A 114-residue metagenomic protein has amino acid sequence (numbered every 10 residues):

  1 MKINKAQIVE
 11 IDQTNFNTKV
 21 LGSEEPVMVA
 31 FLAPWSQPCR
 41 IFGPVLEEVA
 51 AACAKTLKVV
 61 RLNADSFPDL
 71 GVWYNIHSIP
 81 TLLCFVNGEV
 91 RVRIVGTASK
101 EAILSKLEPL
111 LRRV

Functional and structural regions predicted by a protein language model:
M1-V27, R112-V114: N-terminal leader/targeting and pre-domain segments
E24, L32-W35, S78: Short pre-active-site segment immediately N-terminal to redox-active cysteine/selenocysteine motifs in thiol-based
M28-V29, V59, L82: Hydrophobic beta-strand anchors of alpha/beta hydrolase catalytic cores
P38-C53: Typically the conserved alpha-helix immediately C-terminal to a functionally engaged Cys/Sec in thioredoxin-like
A64-L70: Structural microenvironment flanking redox-active thiols in thiol-disulfide oxidoreductases
W73-H77: A short glycine-leucine-enriched loop at secondary-structure breakpoints that most characteristically corresponds
S78, L83-V114: Non-catalytic, surface beta->alpha helical segment in thiol-disulfide oxidoreductase systems
